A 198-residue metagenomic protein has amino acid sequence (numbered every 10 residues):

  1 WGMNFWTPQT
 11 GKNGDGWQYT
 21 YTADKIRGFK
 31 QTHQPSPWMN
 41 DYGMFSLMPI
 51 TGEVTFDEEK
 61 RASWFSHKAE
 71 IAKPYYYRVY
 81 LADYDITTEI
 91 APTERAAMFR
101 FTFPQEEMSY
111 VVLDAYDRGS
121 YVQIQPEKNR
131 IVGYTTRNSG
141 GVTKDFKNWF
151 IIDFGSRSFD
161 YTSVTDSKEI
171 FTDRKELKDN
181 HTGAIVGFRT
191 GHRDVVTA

Functional and structural regions predicted by a protein language model:
W1-A198: Accessory carbohydrate-recognition regions in carbohydrate-active enzymes
